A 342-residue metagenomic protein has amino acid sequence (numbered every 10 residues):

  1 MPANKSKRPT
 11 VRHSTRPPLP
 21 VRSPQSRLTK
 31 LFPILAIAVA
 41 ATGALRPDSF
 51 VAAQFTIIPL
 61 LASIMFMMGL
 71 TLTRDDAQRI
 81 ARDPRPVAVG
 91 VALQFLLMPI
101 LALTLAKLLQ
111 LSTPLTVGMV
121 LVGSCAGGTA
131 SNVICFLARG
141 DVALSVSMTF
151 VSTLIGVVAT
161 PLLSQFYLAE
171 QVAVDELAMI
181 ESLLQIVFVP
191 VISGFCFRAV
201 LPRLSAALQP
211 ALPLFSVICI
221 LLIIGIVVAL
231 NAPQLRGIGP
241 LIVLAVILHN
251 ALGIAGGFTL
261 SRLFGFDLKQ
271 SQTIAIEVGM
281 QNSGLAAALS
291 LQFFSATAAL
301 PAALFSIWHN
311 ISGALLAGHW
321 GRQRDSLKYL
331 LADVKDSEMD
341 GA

Functional and structural regions predicted by a protein language model:
P2-A342: Alpha-helical transmembrane segments of multi-pass small-molecule/ion transporters
